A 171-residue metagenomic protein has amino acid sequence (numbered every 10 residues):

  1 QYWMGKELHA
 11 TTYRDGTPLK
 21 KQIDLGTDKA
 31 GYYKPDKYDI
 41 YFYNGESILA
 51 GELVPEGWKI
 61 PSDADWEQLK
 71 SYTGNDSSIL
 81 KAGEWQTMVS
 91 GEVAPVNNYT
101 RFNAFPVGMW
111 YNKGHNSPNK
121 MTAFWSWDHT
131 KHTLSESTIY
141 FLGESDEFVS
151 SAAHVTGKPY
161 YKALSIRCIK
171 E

Functional and structural regions predicted by a protein language model:
Q1-E171: Conserved positions within compact, well-structured domain cores
